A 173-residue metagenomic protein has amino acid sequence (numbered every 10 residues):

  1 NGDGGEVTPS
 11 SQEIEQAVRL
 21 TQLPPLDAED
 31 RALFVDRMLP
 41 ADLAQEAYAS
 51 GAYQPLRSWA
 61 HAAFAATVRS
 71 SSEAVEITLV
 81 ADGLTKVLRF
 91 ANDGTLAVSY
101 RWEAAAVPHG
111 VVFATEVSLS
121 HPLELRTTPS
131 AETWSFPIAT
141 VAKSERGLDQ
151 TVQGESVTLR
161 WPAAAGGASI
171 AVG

Functional and structural regions predicted by a protein language model:
N1, M38, D42-H109, F113 (+1 more regions): Beta-strand-rich recognition/accessory modules
N1-S58: Glycine- and small hydrophobic-enriched segments that form the cores of compact globular domains
V112-H121: Short acidic, flexible loop segments centered on an aromatic residue
